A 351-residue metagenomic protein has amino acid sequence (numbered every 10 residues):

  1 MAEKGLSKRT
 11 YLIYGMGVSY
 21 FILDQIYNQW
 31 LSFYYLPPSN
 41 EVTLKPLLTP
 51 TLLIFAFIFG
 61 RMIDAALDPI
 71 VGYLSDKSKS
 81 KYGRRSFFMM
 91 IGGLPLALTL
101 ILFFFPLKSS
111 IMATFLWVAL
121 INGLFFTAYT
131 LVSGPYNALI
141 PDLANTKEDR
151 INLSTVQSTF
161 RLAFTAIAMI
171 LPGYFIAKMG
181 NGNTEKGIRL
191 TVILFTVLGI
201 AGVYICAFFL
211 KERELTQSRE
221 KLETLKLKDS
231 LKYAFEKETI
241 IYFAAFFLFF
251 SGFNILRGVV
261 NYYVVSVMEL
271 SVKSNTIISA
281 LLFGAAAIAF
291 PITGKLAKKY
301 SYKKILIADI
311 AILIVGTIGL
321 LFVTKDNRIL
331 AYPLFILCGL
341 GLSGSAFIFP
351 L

Functional and structural regions predicted by a protein language model:
M1-L351: Membrane-embedded alpha-helical bundles of multi-pass transporters/translocases, especially carrier/permease families
